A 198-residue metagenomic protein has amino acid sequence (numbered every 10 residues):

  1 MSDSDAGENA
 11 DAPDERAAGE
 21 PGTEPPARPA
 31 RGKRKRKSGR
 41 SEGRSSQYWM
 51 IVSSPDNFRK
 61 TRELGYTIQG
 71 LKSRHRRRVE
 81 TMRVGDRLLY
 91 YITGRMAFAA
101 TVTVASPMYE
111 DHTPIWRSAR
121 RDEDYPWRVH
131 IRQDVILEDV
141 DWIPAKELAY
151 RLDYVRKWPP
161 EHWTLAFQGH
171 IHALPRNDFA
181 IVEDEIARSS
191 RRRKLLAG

Functional and structural regions predicted by a protein language model:
S2-V84, R176-I181, I186-G198: Compositionally biased, charged N-terminal/linker segments
Y91-A97: Short, charged beta-turn/beta-strand-edge "cap" motif at the junction between a beta-strand and an adjacent loop
A97-A100, D111: Short catalytic/ligand-binding loop motif for oxyanion handling, primarily in non-cytosolic enzymes, centered on
V104-H172: Aromatic- and Lys/Arg-enriched surface recognition patch
